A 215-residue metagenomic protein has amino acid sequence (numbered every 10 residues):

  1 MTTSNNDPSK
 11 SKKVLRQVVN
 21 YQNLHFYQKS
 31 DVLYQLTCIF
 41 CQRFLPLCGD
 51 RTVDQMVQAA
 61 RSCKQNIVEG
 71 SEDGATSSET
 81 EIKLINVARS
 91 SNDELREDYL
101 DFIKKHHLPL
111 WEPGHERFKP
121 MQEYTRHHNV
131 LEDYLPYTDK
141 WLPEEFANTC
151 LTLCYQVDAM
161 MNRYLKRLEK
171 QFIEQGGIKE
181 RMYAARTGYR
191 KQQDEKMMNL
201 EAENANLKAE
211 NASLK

Functional and structural regions predicted by a protein language model:
M1-K215: Amphipathic alpha-helical assembly/interaction segments
